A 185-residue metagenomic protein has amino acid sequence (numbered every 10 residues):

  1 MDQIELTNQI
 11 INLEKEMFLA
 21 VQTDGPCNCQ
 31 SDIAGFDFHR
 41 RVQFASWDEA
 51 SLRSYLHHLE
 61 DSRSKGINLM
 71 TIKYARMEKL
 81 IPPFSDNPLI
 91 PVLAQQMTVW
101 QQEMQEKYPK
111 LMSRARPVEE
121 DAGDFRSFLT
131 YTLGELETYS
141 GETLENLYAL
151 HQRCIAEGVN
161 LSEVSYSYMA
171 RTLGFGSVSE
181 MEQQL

Functional and structural regions predicted by a protein language model:
D2-L13, P91-V99: Polyanion-binding surface elements
Q3-E5, L13-M17, M181, L185: Hydrophobic/aromatic interaction determinants used to assemble and anchor large protein complexes
Q3-L6, D37, E49-L52, D86 (+5 more regions): Short amphipathic alpha-helical segments that mediate assembly, nucleic-acid/protein binding, or membrane association
T23-S46, S54-H58, L69-M70, S127-L136: A cross-kingdom feature marking solvent-exposed beta-strand/loop segments within repeated, beta-rich binding/scaffold
F44-W47, S51-E60, V92-L93, L136-Y139 (+1 more regions): Short, structured motif recognition centered on aromatic/hydrophobic residues
H57-P91, H151-M181, L185: Repeat-associated, polar segments at repeat-unit boundaries in modular proteins
K79-G141: Short, solvent-exposed interaction modules
F128-Y166: C-terminal structured interaction module
